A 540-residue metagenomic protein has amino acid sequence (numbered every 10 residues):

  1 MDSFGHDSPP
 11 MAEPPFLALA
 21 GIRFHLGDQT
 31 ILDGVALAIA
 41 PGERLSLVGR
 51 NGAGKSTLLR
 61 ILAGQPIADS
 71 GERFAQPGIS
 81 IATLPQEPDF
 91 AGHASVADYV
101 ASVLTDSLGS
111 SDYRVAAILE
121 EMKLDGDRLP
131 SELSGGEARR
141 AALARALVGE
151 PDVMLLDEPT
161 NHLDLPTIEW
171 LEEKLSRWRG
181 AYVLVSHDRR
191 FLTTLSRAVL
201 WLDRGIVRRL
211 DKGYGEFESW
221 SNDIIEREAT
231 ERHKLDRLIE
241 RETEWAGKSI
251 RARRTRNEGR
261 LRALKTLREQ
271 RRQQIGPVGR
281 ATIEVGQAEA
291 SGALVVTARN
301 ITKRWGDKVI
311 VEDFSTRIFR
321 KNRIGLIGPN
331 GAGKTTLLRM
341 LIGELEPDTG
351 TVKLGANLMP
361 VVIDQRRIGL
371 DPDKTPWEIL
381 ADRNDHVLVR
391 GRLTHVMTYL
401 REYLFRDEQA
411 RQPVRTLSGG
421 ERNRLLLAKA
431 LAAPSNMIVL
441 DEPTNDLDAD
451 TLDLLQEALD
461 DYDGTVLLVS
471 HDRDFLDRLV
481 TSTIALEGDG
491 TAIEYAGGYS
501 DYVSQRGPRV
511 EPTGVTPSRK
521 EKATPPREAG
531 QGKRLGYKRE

Functional and structural regions predicted by a protein language model:
M1-H233, E284-E540: ABC ATP-binding cassette signature C-motif
M122, G126, I250-R253, R268-R271 (+3 more regions): A general structural signal marking secondary-structure boundaries and capping sites
S221-R253, N257-A263, L267-Q274: Intracellular alpha-helical coupling/juxtamembrane segments of multi-pass membrane proteins
W245, T282-E284: Short aromatic/hydrophobic contact patches that present stacked aromatics for nucleic-acid/ligand binding
